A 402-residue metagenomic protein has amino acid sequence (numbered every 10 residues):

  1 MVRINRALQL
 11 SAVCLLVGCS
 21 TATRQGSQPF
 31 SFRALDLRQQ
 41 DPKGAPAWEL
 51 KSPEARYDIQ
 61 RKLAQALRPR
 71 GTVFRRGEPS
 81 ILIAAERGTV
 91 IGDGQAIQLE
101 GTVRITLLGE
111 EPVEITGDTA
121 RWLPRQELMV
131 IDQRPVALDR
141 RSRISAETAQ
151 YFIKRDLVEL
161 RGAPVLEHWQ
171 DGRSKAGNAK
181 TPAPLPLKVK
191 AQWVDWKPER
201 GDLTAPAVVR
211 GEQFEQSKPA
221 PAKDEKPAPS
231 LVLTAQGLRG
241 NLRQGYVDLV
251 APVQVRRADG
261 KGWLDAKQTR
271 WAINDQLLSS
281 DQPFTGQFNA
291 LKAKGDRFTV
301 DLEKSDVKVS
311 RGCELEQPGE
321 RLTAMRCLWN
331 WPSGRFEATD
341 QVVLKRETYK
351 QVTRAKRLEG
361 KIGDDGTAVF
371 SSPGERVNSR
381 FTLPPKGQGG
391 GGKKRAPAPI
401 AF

Functional and structural regions predicted by a protein language model:
M1-F402: Mature-chain termini and adjacent capping regions
